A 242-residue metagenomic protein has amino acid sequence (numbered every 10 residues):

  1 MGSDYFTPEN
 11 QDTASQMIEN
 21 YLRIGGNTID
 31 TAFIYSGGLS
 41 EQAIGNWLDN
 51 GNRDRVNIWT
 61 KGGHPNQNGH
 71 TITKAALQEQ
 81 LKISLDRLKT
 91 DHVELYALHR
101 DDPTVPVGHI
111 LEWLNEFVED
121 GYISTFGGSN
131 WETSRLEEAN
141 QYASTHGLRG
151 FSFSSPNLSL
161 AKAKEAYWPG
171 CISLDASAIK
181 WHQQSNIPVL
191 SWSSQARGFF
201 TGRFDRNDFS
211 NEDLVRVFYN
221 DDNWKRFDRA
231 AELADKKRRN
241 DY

Functional and structural regions predicted by a protein language model:
M1, A32-I34, K61-P65, L98-D101 (+3 more regions): Active-site beta-loop-alpha junctions enriched in small/polar residues
M1-D12, G62-Q78, H99-V105: Active-site mouth loops of central-metabolism enzymes
M1-V56, E119: N-terminal binding-site loop/beta-alpha segment at the start of enzyme catalytic domains that lines or forms
T7-Y21, T71-K89, H109, L136-Q141: Short, acidic/polar
L22-R23, G45-N57, L85-K89, N115-V118 (+1 more regions): Acidic (Asp/Glu)-rich catalytic clusters
I29, V93, F126: Glycine-centered flexible beta-alpha turn that most often forms the glycine-rich phosphate-binding loop
L85-P106: Active-site groove signature of glycoside hydrolases
P106-Y242: Beta/alpha (TIM)-barrel catalytic core signal, keyed to glycine-rich beta->alpha loops juxtaposed to Asp/Glu that bind
